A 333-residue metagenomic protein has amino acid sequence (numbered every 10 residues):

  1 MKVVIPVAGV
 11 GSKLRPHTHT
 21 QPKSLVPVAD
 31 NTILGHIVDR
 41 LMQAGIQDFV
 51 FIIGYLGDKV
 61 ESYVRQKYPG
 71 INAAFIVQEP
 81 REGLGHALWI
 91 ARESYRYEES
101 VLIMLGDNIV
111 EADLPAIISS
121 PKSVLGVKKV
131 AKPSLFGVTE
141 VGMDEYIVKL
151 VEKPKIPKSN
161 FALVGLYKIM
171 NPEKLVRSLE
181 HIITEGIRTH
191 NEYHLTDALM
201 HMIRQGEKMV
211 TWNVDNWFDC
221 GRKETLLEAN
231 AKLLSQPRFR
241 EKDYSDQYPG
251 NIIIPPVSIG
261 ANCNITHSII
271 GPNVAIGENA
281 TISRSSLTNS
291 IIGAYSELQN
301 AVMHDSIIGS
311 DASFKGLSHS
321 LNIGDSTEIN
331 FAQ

Functional and structural regions predicted by a protein language model:
K2-I5, K13, P27, N31-M104 (+4 more regions): Conserved N-terminal catalytic core of the sugar/cofactor nucleotidyltransferase
V10, D107-N108: Active-site metal-binding loops of divalent metal-dependent hydrolases
G11-P16, S134: Short N-terminal binding/cap micro-motifs at the start of the first secondary-structure element
S24, N72-A74, Y146, K208-V210: Conserved beta-strand segments of alpha/beta enzyme cores
L25, T139-V141, T211: A structural signal for short hydrophobic beta-strand segments in well-ordered beta-sheet cores
V50-G54, V127, I291, I307: Short internal beta-strands
I109-I182: Conserved core of the sugar-phosphate nucleotidyltransferase
H181-Q333: Left-handed beta-helix
